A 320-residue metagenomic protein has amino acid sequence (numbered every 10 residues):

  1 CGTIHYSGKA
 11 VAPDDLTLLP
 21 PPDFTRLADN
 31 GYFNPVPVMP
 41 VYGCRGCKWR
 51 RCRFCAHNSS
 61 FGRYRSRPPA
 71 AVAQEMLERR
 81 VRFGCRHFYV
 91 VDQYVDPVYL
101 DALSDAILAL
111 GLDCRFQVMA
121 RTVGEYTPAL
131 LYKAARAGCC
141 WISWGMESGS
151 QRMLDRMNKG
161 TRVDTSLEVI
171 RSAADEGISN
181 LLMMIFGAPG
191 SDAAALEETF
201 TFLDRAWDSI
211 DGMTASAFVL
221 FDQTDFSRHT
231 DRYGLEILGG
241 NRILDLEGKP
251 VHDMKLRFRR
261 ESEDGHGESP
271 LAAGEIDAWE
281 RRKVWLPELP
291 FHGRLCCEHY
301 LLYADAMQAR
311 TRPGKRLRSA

Functional and structural regions predicted by a protein language model:
C1-A71: Acidic, low-complexity intrinsically disordered segments
V11-A12, C44-K48, F54, S59-S60 (+6 more regions): Short, glycine-/Ser/Thr-/acidic-enriched flexible segments
P37, G84, C140: Exposed loop/turn and edge beta-strand positions of beta-sandwich/beta-sheet ligand-binding modules
P40, C44-C47, V72-R80, S166-A174: Structured alpha-helical segments in the cores of large, soluble enzyme domains
C55, R86-V90, I142, D211-M213: Hydrophobic residues within beta-strands of alpha/beta enzymes
H57-R115, P128-A129, K133-R136, D175-E176 (+1 more regions): Conserved Radical SAM active-site core
S66, L108-L301: A structural motif corresponding to the C-terminal lobe/cap of the Radical SAM core domain
G293-A320: C-terminal non-catalytic accessory extensions
